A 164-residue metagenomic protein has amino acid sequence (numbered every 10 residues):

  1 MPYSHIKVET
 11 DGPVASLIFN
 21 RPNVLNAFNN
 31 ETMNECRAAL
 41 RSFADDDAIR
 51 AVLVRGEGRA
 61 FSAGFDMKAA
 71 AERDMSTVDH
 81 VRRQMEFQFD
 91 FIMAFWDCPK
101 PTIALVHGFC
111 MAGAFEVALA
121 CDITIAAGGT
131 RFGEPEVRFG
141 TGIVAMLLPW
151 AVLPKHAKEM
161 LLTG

Functional and structural regions predicted by a protein language model:
M1-E57, M93: Conserved CoA-thioester-binding segment of acyl-CoA-metabolizing enzymes
L17, V54, D66, V117-L119: Hydrophobic/aromatic residues within transmembrane alpha-helices of multi-pass small-molecule transporters
N20, N26, G64-D66, G108 (+1 more regions): Conserved phosphate-binding and hydrolysis motifs of nucleotide-dependent enzymes
A27-N30, A63, E72, L162: Phosphate-coordinating loops and pocket residues in cytosolic domains that bind phosphorylated ligands
N29-T32, Q84, M111, T141: Short, conserved glycine- and acidic-residue-centered signature motifs in active-site or ligand-binding loops
G56-A94: Glycine- (often His-adjacent) and acidic-residue-rich active-site loop that binds/positions the CoA thioester
M93-G164: Crotonase-fold acyl-CoA enzyme core
